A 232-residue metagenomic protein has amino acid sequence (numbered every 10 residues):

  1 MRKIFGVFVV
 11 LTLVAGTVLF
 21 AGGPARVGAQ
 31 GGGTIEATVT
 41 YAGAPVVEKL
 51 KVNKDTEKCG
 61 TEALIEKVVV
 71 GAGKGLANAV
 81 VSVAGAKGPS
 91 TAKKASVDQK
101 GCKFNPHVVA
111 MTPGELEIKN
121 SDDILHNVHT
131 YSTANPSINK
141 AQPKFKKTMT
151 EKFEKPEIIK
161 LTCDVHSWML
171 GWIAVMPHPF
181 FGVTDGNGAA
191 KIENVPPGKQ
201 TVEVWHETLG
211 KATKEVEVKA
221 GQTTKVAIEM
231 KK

Functional and structural regions predicted by a protein language model:
M1-I4: Positively charged n-region of N-terminal signal peptides that target proteins for export
F8-V18: Bacterial N-terminal signal peptides
A21-K232: Extracytoplasmic copper-binding redox domains, predominantly the cupredoxin/blue-copper superfamily
